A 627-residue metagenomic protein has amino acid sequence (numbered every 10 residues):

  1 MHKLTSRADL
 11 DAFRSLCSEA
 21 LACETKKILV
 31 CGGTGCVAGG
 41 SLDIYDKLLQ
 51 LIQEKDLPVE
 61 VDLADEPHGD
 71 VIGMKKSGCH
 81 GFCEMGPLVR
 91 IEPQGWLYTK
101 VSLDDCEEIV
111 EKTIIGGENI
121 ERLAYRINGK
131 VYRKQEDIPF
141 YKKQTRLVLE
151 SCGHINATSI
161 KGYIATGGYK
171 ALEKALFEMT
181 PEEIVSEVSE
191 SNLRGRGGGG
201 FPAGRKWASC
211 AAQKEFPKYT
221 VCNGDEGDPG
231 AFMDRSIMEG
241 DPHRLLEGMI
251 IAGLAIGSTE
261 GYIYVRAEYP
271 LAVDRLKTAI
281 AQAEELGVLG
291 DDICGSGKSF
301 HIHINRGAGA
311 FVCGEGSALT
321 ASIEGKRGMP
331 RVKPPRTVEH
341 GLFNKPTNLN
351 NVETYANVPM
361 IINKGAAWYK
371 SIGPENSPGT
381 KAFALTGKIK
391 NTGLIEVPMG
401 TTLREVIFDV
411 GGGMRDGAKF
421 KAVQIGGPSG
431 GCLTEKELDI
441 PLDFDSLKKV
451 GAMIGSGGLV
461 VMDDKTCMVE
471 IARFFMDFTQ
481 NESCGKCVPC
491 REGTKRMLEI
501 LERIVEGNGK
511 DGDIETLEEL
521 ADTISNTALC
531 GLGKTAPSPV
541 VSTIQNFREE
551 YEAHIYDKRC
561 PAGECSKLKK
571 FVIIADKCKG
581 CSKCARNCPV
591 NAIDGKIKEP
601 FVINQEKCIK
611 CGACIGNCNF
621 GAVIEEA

Functional and structural regions predicted by a protein language model:
H2-K26, L42-M74, M85-P87, E92-Y125 (+11 more regions): Ferredoxin-type iron-sulfur electron-transfer modules in oxidoreductases and energy-metabolism complexes
V30, I155-K170, C222-D234, T337-F343 (+2 more regions): Gly-rich Lys/Arg/Thr-decorated short loops/hinges at beta-loop-alpha junctions or inter-strand turns that position
G32-G40, E84, V188-C210, A252 (+4 more regions): Conserved phosphate/anionic-ligand binding catalytic regions in large, soluble enzymes, centered on
I52, G248-I250, G400-R415: Short amphipathic, charge-patterned alpha-helical segments
A124-E190, N344-G365: Flexible inter-domain linker/hinge segments
E173-K214, K370-S371, N376, A384 (+3 more regions): Accessory "access/gating" subregions that flank catalytic or transport cores
V273-M399, G411: Hydrophobic alpha-helical positions that pack around
S377-N391, V397, L403, P561-Q605 (+2 more regions): C-terminal accessory/binding modules appended to enzymatic or scaffolding proteins
